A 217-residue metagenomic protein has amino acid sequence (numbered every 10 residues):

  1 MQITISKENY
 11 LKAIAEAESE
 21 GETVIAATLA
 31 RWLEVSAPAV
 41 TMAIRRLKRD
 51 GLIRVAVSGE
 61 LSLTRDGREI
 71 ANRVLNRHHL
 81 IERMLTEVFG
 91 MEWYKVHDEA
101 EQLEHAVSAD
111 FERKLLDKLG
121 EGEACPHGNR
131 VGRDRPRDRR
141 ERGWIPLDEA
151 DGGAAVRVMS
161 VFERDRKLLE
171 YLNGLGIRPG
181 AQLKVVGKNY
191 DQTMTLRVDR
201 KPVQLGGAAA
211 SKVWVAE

Functional and structural regions predicted by a protein language model:
M1-L11, G132: Short alpha-helical segments that sit at the start of domains
E20-A30: Short acidic, hydrophobic short linear motifs in intrinsically disordered regions
P38, Y94: Key DNA-contact positions within bacterial/archaeal DNA-binding proteins
I44-R45: Short, hydrophobic-biased segments on the C-terminal half of alpha helices that form "recognition helices"
K48-A56: A short, conserved structural fragment
G59-H78: Basic, amphipathic "hinge/linker" alpha-helix immediately C-terminal to the N-terminal HTH DNA-binding motif
E104-S211: Mid-protein regulatory/catalytic core that forms ligand/cofactor-binding pockets and protein-protein interaction
